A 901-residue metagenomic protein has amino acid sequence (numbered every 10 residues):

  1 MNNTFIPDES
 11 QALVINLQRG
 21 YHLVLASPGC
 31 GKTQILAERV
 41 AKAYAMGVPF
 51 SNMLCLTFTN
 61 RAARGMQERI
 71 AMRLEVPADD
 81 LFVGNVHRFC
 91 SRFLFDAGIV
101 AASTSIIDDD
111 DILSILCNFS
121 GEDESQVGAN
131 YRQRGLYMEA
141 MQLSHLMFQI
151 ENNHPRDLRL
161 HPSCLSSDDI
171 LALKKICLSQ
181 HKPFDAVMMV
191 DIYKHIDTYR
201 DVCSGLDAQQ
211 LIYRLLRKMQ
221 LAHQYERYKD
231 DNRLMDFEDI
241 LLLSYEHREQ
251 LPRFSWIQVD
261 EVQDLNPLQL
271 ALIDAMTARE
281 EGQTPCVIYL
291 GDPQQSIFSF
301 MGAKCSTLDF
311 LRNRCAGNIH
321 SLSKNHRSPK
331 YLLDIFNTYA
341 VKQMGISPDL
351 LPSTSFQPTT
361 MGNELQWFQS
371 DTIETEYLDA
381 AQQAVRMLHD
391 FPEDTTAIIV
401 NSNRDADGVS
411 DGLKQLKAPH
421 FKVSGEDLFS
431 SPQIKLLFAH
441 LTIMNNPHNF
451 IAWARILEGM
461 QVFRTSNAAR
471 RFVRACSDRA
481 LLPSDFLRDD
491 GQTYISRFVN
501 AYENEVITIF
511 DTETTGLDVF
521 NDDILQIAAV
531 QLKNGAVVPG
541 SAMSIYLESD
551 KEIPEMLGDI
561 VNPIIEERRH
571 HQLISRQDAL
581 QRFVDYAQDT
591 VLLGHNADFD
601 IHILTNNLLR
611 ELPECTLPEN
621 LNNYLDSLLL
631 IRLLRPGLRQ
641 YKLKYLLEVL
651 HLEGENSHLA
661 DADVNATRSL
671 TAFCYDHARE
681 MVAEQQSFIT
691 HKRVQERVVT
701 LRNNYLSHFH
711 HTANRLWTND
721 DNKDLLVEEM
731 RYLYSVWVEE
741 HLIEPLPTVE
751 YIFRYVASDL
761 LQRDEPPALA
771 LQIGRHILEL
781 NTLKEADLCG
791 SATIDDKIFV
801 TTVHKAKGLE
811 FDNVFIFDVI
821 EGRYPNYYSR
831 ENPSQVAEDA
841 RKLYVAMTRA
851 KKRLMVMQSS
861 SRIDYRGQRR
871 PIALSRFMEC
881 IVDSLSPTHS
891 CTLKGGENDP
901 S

Functional and structural regions predicted by a protein language model:
M1-S103, R253, A806, V814 (+2 more regions): P-loop NTPase Walker
T4-N16, G20-L25, A62, F82 (+4 more regions): Conserved helicase NTPase motor core
L23-L36, V40, A316-N318, N325-A418 (+3 more regions): Helicase P-loop NTPase motor core
N52-L165, D309, N623, R639 (+1 more regions): Conserved P-loop NTPase-based nucleic-acid remodeling module centered on helicase motor cores
L215-K218, N446-T508, T515-G516, Q531-G535 (+1 more regions): Accessory C-terminal helicase-associated subdomains
P267-G362, W367, S541, L557: Conserved RecA-like helicase ATPase core segment that couples NTP binding/hydrolysis to strand translocation
E505, G516-L612, P618, Q640 (+2 more regions): Conserved non-catalytic scaffold segment of RNase H-like nuclease domains
F673-C674, A792-I794, I820-S901: C-terminal accessory regions
